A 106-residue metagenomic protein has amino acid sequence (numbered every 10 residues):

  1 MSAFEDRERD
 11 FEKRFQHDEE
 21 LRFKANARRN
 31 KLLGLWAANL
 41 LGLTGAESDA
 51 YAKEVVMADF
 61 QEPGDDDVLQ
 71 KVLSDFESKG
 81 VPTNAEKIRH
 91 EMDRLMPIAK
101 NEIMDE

Functional and structural regions predicted by a protein language model:
M1-E106: A charge-rich, low-complexity, intrinsically flexible signal that marks solvent-exposed coils, linkers, repeats
